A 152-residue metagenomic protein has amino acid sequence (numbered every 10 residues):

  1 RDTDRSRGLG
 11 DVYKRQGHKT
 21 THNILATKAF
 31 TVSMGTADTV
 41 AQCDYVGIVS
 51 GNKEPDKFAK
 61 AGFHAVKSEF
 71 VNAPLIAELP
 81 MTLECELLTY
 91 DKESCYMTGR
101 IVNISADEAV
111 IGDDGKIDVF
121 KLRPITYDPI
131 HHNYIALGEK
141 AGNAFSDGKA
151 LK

Functional and structural regions predicted by a protein language model:
D2-Y13: Single conserved hydrophobic/aromatic residue that forms the stacking wall/gate of nucleotide- or nucleobase-binding
Q16-K152: Active-site-proximal mixed secondary-structure blocks
